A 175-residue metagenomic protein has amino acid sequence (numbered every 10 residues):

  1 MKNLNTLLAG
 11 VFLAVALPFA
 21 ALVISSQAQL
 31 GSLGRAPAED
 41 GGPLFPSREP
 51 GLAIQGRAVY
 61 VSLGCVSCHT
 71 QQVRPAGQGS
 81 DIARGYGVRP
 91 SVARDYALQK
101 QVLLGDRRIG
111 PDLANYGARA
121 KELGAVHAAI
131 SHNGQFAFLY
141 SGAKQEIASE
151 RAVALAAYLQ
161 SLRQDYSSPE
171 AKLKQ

Functional and structural regions predicted by a protein language model:
M1-P50, A156-Q175: Post-cleavage N-terminal segment of exported redox proteins
L33-V61, V73-S80, Y86, P169: Electrostatic cytochrome c docking/interface patches
A53, S80-Q160: Extracytoplasmic electron-transfer domains, predominantly the class I c-type cytochrome c fold
G56, S62-Q71, L155-L159: The canonical Cys-X-X-Cys-His
C65, G134-Q135, Q164-S167: Generic structural signal for secondary-structure transition and capping sites
C68-H69, R74, E122, S167-A171: Short, solvent-exposed secondary-structure capping/transition elements
